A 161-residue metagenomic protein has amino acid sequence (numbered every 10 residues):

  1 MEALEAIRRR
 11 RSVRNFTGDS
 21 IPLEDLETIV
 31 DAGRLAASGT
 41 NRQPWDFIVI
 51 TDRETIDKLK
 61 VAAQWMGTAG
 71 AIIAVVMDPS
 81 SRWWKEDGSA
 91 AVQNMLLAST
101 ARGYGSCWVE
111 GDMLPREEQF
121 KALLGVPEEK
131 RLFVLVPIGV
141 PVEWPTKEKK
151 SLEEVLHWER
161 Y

Functional and structural regions predicted by a protein language model:
M1-Y161: Acidic, surface-exposed loops and disordered segments
